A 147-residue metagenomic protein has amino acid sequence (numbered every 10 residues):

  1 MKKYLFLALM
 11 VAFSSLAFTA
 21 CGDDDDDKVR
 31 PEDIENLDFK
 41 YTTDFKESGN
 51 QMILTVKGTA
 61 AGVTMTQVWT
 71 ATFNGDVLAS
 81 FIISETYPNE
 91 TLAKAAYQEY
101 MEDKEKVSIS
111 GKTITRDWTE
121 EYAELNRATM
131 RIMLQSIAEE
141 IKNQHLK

Functional and structural regions predicted by a protein language model:
M1-Y4: Positively charged n-region of N-terminal signal peptides that target proteins for export
A8-S15: Bacterial N-terminal signal peptides
L16-A20: C-terminal motif of bacterial Sec signal peptides marking the signal peptidase cleavage site
G22-D25: Bacterial signal peptide processing site
R30-K147: Subset-of-secretome marker
